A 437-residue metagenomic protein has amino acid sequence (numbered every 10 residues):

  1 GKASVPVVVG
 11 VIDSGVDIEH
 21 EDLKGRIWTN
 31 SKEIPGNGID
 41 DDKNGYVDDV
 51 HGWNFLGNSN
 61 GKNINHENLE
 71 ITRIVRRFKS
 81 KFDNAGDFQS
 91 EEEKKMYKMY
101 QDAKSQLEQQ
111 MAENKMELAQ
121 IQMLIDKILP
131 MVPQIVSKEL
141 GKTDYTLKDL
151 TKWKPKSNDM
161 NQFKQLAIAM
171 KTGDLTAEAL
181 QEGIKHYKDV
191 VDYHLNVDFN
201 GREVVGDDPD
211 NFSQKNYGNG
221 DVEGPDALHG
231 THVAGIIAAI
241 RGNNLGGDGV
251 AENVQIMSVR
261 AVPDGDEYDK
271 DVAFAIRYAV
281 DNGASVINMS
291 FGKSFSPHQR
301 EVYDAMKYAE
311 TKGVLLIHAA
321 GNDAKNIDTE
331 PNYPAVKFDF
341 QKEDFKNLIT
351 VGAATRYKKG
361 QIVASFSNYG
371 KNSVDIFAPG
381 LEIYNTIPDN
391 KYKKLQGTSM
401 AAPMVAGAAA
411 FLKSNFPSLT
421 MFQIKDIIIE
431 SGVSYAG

Functional and structural regions predicted by a protein language model:
K2-V9, V16-Y268, F340, D344-N347 (+2 more regions): Subtilisin-like serine protease catalytic core
V8, G283-S285, V314, V374: The start of beta-strands in P-loop NTPase/AAA+ ATPase cores
V9, E21, G25, T231-G235 (+11 more regions): Solvent-exposed, polar/charged alpha-helical surfaces in well-ordered, non-transmembrane soluble domains, broadly
V11-G15, N58, I236-I240, A251-N253 (+9 more regions): Active-site-proximal beta-strand/loop segments in catalytic clefts of secreted hydrolases
K32, G242, K325, Y392 (+1 more regions): Residue-level marker of structural boundaries
A234-I237, M257-D264, R277, D281 (+4 more regions): Hydrolase catalytic cores
G242-G247, K358-A364, A436: A short, acidic/glycine-rich surface segment
Y268-D269, G292-V374, E382-A402: Substrate-binding/specificity loop regions of serine endopeptidase catalytic domains, predominantly subtilases
